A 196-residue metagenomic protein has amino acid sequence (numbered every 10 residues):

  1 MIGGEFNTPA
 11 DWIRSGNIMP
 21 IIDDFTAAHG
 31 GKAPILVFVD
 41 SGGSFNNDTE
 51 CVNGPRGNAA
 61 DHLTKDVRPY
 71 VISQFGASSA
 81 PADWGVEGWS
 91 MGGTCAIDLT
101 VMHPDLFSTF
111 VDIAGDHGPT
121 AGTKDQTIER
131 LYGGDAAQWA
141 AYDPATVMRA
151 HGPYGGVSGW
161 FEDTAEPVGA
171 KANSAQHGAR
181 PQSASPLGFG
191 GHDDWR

Functional and structural regions predicted by a protein language model:
M1-R196: Non-catalytic cap/lid and distal C-terminal segments of serine-dependent acyl enzymes
